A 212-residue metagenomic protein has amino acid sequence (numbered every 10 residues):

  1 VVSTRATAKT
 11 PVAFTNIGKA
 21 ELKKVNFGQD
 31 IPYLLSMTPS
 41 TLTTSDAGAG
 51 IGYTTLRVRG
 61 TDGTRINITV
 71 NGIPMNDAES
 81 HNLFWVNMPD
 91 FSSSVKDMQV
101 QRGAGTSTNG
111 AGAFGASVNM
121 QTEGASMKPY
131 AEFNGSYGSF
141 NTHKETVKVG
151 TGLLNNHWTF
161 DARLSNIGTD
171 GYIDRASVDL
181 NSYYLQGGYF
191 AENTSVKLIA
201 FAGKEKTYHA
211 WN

Functional and structural regions predicted by a protein language model:
V1-K24, G63: Short, acidic, small-residue-rich periplasmic hinge/interaction motif at the N-terminus of Gram-negative outer-membrane
P32-P74, K96: Extracytoplasmic beta-strand/coil segments of soluble accessory domains associated with Gram-negative outer-membrane
S45, G105-N109, N134-Y137, Y172-D174: Outer-membrane beta-barrel domain signature
T55, D97, S117, Y130-N134 (+2 more regions): Membrane-embedded beta-strand positions in outer-membrane beta-barrel channels/transporters
P74-R102, M120-Q121: Short acidic/polar hinge/loop motifs at secondary-structure boundaries that mediate gating or recognition
S80-H81, V100-R102, P129-E132, N166-D170 (+1 more regions): Extracytoplasmic loops and strand-loop junctions of Gram-negative outer membrane beta-barrel proteins
V95-V100, A116, T122-Y137, F160-A162: Transmembrane beta-strand segments of Gram-negative outer membrane beta-barrel proteins
Y137-G168, I173-A210: Transmembrane beta-barrel wall of Gram-negative outer-membrane proteins
